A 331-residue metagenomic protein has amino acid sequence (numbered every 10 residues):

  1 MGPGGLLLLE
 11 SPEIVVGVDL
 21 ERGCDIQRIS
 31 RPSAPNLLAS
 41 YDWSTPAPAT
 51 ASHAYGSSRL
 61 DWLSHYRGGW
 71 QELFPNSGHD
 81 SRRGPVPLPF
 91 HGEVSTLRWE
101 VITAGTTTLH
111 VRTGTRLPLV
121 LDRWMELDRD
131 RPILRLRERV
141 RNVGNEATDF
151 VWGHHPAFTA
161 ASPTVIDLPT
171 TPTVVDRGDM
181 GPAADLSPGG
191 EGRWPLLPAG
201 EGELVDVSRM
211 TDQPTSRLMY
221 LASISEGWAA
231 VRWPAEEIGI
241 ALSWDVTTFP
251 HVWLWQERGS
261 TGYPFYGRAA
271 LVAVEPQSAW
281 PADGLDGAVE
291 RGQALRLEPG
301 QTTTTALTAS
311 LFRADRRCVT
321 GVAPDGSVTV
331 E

Functional and structural regions predicted by a protein language model:
M1-R135, E146-D149, P156-E331: Surface-exposed acidic/polar loop and edge beta-strand patches at domain peripheries
